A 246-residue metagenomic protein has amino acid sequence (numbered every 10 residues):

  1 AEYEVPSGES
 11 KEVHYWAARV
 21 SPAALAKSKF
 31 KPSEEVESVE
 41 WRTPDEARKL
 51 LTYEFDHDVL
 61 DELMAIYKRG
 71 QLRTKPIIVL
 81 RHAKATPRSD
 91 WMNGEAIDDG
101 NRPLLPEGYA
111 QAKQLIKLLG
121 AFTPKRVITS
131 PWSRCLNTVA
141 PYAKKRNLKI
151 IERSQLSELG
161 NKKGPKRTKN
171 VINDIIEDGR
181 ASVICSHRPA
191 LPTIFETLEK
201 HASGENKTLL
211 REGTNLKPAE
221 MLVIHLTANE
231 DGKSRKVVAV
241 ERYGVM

Functional and structural regions predicted by a protein language model:
A1-Y53: Unchanged
Y3-V5, A26-S28, I66-Y67, K207-G213: Short, P/G- and charge-enriched loop/turn segments at secondary-structure junctions
A23, A228-E230: Short loop/turn segments immediately following beta-strands, especially the blade-tip and inter-blade linker loops
S33, G70-L72, I176: Short, flexible hinge/linker loops that cap or flank conserved catalytic cores
S33-E34, K236-M246: Short, solvent-exposed aromatic-acidic interface loops
R42-Q71: Short, structured interface segments
L72-P165, K169, N173, P192 (+4 more regions): Active-site-proximal alpha-helix that buttresses catalytic centers in soluble enzyme cores
P76-I78, E177-P189: Generic beta-sheet signal
